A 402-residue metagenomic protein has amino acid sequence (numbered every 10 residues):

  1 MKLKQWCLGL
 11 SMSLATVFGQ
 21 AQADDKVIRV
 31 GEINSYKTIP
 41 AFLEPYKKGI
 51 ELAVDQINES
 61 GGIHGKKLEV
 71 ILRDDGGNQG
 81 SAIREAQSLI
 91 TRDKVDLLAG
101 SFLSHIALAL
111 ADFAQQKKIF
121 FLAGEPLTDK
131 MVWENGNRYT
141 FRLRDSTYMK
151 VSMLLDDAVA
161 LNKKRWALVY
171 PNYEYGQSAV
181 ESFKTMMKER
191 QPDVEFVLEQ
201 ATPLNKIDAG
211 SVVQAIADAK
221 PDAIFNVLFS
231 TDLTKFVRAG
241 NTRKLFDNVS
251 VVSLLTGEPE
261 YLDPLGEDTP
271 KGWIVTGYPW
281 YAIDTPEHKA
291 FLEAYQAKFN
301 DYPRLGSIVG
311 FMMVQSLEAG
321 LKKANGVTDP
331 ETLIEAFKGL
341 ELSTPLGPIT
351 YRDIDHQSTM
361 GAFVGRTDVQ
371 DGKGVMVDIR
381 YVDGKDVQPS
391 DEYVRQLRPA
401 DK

Functional and structural regions predicted by a protein language model:
G9-V17: Bacterial N-terminal signal peptides
K26-I28, E341, P345-K402: Solvent-exposed, acidic/polar segments of extracytosolic/periplasmic ligand-binding ectodomains
V27, F42-K48, S60-M131, L143 (+2 more regions): Beta-alpha junction/loop-to-helix N-cap segments that form part of ligand/metal-binding clefts
G31-E51, R73-G80, F102-L103, V169-Q177 (+2 more regions): Extracytoplasmic "Venus flytrap"
P40-H64, S182-E189: Short, polar/charged alpha-helical segment
R84, D129-K130, N137-T242, Y281-A290: Extracellular/periplasmic Venus flytrap/periplasmic-binding protein
L89-F102, L122-G124, A167-Y170, K220-S230 (+3 more regions): Periplasmic-binding protein-like
A239-F311, K322-A324, T328, M376-D401: Extracellular/periplasmic periplasmic-binding protein-like sensory domains
